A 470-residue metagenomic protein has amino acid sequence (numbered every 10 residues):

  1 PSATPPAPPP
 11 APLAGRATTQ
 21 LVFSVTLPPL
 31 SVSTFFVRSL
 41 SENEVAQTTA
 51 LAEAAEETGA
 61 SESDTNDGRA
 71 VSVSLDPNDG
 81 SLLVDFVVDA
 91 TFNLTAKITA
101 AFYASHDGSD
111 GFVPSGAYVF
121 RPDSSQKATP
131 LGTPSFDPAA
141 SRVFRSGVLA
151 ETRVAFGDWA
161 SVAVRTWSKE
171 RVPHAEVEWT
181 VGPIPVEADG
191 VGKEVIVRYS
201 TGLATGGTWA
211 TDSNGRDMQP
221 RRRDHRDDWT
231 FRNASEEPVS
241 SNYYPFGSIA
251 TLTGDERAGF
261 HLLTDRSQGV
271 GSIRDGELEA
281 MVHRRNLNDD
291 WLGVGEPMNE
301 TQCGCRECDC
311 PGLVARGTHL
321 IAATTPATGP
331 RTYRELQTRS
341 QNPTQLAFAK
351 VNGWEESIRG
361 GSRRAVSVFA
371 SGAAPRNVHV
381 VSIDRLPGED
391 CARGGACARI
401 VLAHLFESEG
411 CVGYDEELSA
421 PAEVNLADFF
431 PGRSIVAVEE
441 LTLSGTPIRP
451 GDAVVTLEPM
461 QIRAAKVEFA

Functional and structural regions predicted by a protein language model:
P1-A470: C-terminal (or distal) subdomains of carbohydrate-active enzymes
